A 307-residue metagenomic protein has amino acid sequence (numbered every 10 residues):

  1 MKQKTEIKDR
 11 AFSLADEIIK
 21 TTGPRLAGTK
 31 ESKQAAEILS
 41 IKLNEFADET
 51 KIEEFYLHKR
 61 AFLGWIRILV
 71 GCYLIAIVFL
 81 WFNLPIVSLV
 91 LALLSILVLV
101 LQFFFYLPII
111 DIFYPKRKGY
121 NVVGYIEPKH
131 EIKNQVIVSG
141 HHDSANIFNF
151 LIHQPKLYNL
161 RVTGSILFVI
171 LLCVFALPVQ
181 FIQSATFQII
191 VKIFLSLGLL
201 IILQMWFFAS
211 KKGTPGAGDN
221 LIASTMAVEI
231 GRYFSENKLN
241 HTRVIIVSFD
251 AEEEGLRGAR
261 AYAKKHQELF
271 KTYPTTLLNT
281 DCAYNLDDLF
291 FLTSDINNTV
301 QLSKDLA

Functional and structural regions predicted by a protein language model:
K2-E31, F46, I109, F208-G213 (+1 more regions): N-terminal capping segment at the start of a domain
K4-A11, G28-A36, N220, G255 (+1 more regions): Solvent-exposed, acidic/flexible segments
R10-S13, E17, Q34, I38 (+4 more regions): Extracytoplasmic/secreted proteins, especially bacterial periplasmic and envelope-associated proteins
P24-E127, N149-I182: A non-catalytic alpha/beta surface segment that caps or lines the substrate-entry region of metallo-dependent hydrolase
A92-V123, E131, S144-N149, P178-Q301: Acidic/histidine-rich catalytic neighborhood of metal-dependent amide-processing enzymes
P128-V136: Proline/glycine-enriched tight loop/beta-turn segments at coil->beta junctions that connect or precede beta-strands
